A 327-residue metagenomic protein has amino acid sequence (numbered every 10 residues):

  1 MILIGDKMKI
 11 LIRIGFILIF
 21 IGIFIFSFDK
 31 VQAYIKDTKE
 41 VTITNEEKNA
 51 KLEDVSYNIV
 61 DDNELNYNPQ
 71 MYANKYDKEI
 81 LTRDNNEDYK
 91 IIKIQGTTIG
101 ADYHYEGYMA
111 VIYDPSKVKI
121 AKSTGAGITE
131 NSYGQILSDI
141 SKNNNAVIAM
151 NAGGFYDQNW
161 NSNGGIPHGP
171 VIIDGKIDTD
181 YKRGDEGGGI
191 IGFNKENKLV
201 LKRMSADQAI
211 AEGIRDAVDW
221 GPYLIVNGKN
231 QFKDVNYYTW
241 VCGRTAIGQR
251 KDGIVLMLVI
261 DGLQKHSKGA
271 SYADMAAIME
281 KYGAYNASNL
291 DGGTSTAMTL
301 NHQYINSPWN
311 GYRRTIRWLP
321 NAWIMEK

Functional and structural regions predicted by a protein language model:
I2-K182: Zymogen propeptides
H104-M109, G187-G188, V241-A246, P320: Short glycine-rich loop/turn motifs
V111, V147-N151, I191-G192, V200 (+3 more regions): Structural recognition of the beta-strand scaffold that forms the well-ordered cores of secreted hydrolase catalytic
P115-K117, F155, A206, G262-Q264 (+1 more regions): Short, glycine-/Ser/Thr-/acidic-enriched flexible segments
S116, N197-L199, G253, T294: Structural signal for glycine-centered tight turns and loop->strand junctions in beta-sheet-rich domains
T124-T129, S205-A209, I260-Q264: Short, solvent-exposed aromatic-acidic interface loops
F155-N236: Active-site-adjacent helix-turn-beta-strand microarchitecture at beta-sheet edges that either contains or buttresses
W160-Y181, K233-Y285, L290, S295-K327: Conserved, well-ordered active-site substructure
